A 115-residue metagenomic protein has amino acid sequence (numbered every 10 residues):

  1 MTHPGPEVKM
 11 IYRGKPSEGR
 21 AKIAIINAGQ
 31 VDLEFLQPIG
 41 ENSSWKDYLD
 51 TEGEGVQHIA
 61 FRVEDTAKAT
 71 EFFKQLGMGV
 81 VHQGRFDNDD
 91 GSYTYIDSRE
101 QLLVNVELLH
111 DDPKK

Functional and structural regions predicted by a protein language model:
M1-G29, K68-D97: Core segments of cupin and vicinal oxygen chelate
H3-P4, P38-G40, E64: Histidine- and/or cysteine-centered catalytic micro-motif in compact active-site loops
R20-V31, Y48-D65: Vicinal oxygen chelate
Q30, Q101-L103: Glycine-centered tight beta-turn/hairpin loop motif at sheet-sheet or coil-to-beta transitions
E34-P38, A60, E71-F72, D97 (+1 more regions): A structural feature that tracks compact, well-ordered secondary-structure segments with a strong bias toward
N42, G55-K68, K74-V80: Surface-exposed interaction/gating patches
W45: Zn2+-dependent peptidoglycan hydrolase active-site motif and core
K114-K115: Basic/polar N-terminal segments that are highly enriched at the extreme N-terminus, encompassing both cleavable
